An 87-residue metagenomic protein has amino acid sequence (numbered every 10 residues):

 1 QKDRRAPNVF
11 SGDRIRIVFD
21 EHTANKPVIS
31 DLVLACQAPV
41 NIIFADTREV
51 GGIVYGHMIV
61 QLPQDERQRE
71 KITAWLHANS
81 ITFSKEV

Functional and structural regions predicted by a protein language model:
Q1: P-loop NTP-binding/switch modules centered on Walker-like glycine-rich loops
R4-V87: Non-catalytic connector elements of ABC transporters
